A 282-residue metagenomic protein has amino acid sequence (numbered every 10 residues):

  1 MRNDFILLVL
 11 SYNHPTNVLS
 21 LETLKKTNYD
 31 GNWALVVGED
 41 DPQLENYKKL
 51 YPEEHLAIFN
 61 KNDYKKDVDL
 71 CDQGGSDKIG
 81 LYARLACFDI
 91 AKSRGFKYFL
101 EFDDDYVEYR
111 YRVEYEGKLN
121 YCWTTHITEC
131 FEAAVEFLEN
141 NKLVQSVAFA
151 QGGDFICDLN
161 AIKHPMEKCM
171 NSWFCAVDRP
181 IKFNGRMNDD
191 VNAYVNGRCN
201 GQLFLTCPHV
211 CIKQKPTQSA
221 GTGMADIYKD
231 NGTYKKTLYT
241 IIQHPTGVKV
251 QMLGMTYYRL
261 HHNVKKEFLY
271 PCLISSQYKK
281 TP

Functional and structural regions predicted by a protein language model:
R2-F5, N13-T16, G185-M187, V191-P282: C-terminal catalytic/acceptor-binding lobe
V9-N28, N32, D41-K48: Short, well-formed alpha-helical segments that are part of the catalytic scaffolds of diverse glycosyltransferases
N13-P15, D63-Y64, D105-V107, G152-F155 (+2 more regions): Short, solvent-exposed loop/turn segments at secondary-structure junctions
N17-S20, Y82, N120-E136, D230-K235: Well-ordered, non-membrane alpha-helical segments in soluble/globular domains
V18-L21, E45-K48, R110-V113, C157-K163 (+1 more regions): A short acidic (Asp/Glu
E39-L100, V107-L119, W123: Active-site-proximal specificity loops/subdomain of glycosyltransferases
Y98-D103, Q145-A150, F204-P208, K249-M252: A structural signal for short, well-ordered beta-strand segments and their strand-loop junctions that often border
V107-N192: Conserved catalytic core of nucleotide-sugar-dependent glycosyltransferases
